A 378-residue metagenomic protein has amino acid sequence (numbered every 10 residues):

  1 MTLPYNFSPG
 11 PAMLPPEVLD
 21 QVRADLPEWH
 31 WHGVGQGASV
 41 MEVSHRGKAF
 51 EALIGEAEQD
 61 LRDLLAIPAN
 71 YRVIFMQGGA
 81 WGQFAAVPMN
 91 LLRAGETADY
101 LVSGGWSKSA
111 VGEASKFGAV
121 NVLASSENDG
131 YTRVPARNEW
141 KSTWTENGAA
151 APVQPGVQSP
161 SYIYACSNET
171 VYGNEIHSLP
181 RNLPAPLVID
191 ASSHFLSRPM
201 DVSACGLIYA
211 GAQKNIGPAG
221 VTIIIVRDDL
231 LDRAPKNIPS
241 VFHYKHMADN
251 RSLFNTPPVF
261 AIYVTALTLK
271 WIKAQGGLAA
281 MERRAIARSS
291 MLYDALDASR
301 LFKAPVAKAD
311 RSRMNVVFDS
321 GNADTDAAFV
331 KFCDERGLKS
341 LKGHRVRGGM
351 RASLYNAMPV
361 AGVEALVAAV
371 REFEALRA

Functional and structural regions predicted by a protein language model:
L3-E58: A glycine-/small-polar-enriched, mobile loop at the entrance of the PLP active site in fold-type I
P4, E335, G348-A378: PLP-dependent enzyme catalytic core of the Aspartate aminotransferase-like
V34-Q83, N90, G104-G105, G112-E113: Conserved N-terminal alpha-helix of the aminotransferase class I/II PLP-enzyme fold
L92-K108: Conserved PLP-anchoring active-site segment centered on the Schiff-base-forming lysine
A114, S126-F195: Active-site phosphate-binding strand-loop segment of PLP-dependent enzymes
V188, V202-Q213: Conserved active-site segment immediately N-terminal to the catalytic lysine that forms the internal aldimine
A212-Y293, A307, L376-A378: Active-site C-terminal subdomain of aminotransferase-like
F302-F332: Conserved PLP-binding catalytic core of the aspartate aminotransferase-like
